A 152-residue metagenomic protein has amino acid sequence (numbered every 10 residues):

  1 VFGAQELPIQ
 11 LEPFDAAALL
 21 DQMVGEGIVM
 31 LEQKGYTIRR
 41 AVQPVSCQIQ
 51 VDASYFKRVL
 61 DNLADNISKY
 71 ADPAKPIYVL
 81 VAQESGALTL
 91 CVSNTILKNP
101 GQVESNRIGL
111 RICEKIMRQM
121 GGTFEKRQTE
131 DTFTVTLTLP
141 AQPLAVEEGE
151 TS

Functional and structural regions predicted by a protein language model:
A4-I9, Q48-V51: Conserved micro-motifs of the catalytic ATP-binding
Q10-E12, E32, T37-C47, T95: Conserved catalytic submotifs in the C-terminal HATPase_c
Q10-G25: A conserved beta-strand-to-alpha-helix junction within the catalytic ATP-binding
N66-S68: Short helix-loop "hinge" at the ATP-lid/N-box region of the Bergerat-fold HATPase_c
A74-G86: Short beta-strand/loop element within the Bergerat-fold HATPase_c
L90-I108: Glycine-rich/acidic phosphate-handling loop/turn and adjacent ATP-lid/helix of nucleotide-binding kinase/ATPase domains
